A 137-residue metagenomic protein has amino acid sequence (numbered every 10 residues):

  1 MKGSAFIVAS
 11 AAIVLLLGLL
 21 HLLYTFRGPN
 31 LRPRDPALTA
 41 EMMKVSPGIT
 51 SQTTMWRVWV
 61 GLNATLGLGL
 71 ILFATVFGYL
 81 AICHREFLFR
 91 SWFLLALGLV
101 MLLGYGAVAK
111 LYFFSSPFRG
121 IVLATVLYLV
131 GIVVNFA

Functional and structural regions predicted by a protein language model:
M1-V8, Y79-R90, I132-A137: Helix-coil boundary and interhelical linker segments in multi-pass alpha-helical membrane proteins
K2-R32: N-terminal signal-anchor transmembrane alpha helix
F6, S10-I13, L17, G69 (+2 more regions): Hydrophobic alpha-helical transmembrane segments of polytopic
G28-W56: Cytosolic, membrane-interface loops and tails of multi-pass inner-membrane proteins
Q52-I71: A loop-to-helix transmembrane entry motif
L70-G98: Hydrophobic alpha-helical transmembrane segments and immediately flanking/interface helices in integral membrane
V76, G98-V108, T125-Y128: Hydrophobic, membrane-inserted alpha-helices
H84-L88, F93-L94, L103-I121, N135-A137: Membrane-helix boundary connector in multi-pass membrane proteins
